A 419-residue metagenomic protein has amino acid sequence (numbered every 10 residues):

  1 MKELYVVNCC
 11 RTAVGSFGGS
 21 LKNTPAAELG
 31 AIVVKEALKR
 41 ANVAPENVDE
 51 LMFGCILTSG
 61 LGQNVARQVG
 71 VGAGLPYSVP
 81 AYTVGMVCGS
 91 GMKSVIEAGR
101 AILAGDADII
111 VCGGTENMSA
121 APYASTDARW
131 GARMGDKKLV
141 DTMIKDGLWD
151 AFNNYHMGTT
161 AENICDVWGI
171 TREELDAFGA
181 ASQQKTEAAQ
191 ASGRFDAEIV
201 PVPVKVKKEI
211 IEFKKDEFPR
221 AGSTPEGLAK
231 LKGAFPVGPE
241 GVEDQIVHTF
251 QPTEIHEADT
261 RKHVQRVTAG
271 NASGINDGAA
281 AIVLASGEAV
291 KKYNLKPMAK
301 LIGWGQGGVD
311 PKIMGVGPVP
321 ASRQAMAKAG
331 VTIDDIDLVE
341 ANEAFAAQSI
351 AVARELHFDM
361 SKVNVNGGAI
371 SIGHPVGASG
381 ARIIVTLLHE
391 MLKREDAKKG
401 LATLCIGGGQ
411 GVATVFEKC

Functional and structural regions predicted by a protein language model:
M1-L61, V65-A73, Y77-P80, T160-R172 (+4 more regions): Conserved active-site "lid/cap" helical segment
V6, E46-G54, P80-G85, I110-T115 (+6 more regions): Beta-strand segments within the central parallel beta-sheet cores of soluble alpha/beta enzyme folds
C10-T12, K22-I32, R40, A177-L284 (+3 more regions): N-terminal extracellular/periplasmic Venus flytrap/periplasmic-binding protein-like
T12-L38, L57-S59, Y82-G99, S119 (+9 more regions): Active-site pocket-shaping loop/turn-to-helix segments
C55-I109, F152-H156, G222, A229-G274 (+2 more regions): Conserved catalytic cysteine-centered active-site region of acyl-thioester-dependent Claisen-condensing enzymes
V84-E116, T159, C165-R194, A281-E288 (+3 more regions): Active-site-proximal alpha-helical scaffold in enzymes
I109-I164: Flexible glycine-/small-residue-enriched beta->alpha junction loops that bind anionic phosphate/pyrophosphate groups
E116, A121-Y123, G158, N163 (+10 more regions): Conserved N-terminal phosphate-binding loop of PLP-dependent enzymes in the Aspartate aminotransferase
